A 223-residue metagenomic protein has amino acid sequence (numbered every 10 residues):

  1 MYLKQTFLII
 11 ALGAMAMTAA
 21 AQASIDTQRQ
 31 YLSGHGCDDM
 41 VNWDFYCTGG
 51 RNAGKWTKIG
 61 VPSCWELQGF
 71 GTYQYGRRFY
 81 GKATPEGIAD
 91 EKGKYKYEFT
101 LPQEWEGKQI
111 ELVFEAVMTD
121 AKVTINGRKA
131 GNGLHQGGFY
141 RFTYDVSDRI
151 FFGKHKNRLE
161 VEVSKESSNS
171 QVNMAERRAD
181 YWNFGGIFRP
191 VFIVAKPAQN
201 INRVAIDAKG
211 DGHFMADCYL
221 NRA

Functional and structural regions predicted by a protein language model:
M1-L8: Bacterial N-terminal signal peptides that target proteins for export
A11-A20: Hydrophobic h-region of N-terminal signal peptides that target proteins for export in Gram-negative bacteria
A21-R78, E162-Q171: Accessory carbohydrate-binding/adhesion or oligomerization-edge regions at the termini of glycan-active proteins
Q22-A23, G69, Q74-K82, I88 (+3 more regions): N-terminal accessory segment at the very beginning of proteins
D26, Y46-G49, D90-R203: Accessory beta-strand-rich segments of carbohydrate-active enzymes
S63, M118, A208-K209: Short, solvent-exposed aromatic-acidic interface loops
T84-D90, D207-K209: Short, solvent-exposed beta-strand/turn "edge" segments of beta-rich domains on protein surfaces
A195-A223: Surface beta-strand/loop "capping" patches
